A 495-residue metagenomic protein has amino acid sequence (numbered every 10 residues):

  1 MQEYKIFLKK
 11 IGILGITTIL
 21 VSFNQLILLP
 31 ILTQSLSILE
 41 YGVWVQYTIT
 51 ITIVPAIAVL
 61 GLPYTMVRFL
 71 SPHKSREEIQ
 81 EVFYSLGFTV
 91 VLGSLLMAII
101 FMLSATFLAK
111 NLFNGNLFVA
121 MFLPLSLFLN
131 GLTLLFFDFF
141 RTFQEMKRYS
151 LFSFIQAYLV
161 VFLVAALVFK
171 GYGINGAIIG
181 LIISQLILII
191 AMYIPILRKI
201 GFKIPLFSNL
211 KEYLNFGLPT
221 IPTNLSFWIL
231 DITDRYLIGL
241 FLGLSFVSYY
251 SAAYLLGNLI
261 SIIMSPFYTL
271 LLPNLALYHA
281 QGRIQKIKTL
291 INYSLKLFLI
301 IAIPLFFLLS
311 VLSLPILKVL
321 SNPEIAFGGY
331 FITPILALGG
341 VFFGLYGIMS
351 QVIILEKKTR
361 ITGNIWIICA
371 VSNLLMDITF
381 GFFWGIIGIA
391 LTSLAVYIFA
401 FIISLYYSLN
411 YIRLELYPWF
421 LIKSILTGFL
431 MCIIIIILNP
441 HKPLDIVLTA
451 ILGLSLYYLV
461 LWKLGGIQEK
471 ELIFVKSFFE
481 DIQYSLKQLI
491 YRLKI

Functional and structural regions predicted by a protein language model:
M1-F7, I174-N175, I190-D231, L270 (+3 more regions): Interhelical loop/hinge segments that connect adjacent transmembrane helices in multipass membrane
M1-N24, E78-Q80, Y84, F207-T223 (+2 more regions): N-terminal membrane topogenesis motif
I6-Y64, A98-M102, S126, A157 (+5 more regions): Signature of the first transmembrane helix
L20, T52, F88-S226, I232 (+1 more regions): Hydrophobic transmembrane helix module of multi-pass membrane transport proteins
L28-L29, V59-K74, T142, A253 (+3 more regions): Helix-loop junctions and terminal segments of transmembrane helices in multi-pass membrane transport/translocation
I31-Y41, M121, F143-K147, Y158-I190 (+5 more regions): Membrane-interface helix-loop junctions in multi-pass transport and translocation proteins
A105-L123, L309-V341: Interfacial segments at transmembrane-helix termini and the short loops linking adjacent helices
I436-I495: Membrane-proximal transmembrane or re-entrant/amphipathic helices at the cytosolic face
